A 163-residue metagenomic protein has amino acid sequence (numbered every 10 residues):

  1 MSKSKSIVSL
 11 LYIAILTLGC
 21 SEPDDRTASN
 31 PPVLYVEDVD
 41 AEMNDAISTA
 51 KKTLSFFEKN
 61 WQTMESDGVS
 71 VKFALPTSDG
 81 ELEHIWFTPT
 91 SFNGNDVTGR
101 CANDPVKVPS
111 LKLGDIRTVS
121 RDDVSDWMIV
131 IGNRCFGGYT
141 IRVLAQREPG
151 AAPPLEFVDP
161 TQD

Functional and structural regions predicted by a protein language model:
M1-V8: Bacterial N-terminal signal peptides that target proteins for export
T17-G19: C-terminal motif of bacterial Sec signal peptides marking the signal peptidase cleavage site
S21-P23: Bacterial signal peptide processing site
Q62-D79, D115: Short coil-to-beta transition motif at edge beta-strands of beta-rich domains
S78-T88: Short coil-to-beta-strand transition motifs
S91-V97: Short, conserved beta-turn/loop elements at beta-strand boundaries and strand-helix junctions
V97-R117: Short solvent-exposed strand/turn elements
I116-D163: C-terminal partner/receptor-binding element of secreted or periplasmic proteins
